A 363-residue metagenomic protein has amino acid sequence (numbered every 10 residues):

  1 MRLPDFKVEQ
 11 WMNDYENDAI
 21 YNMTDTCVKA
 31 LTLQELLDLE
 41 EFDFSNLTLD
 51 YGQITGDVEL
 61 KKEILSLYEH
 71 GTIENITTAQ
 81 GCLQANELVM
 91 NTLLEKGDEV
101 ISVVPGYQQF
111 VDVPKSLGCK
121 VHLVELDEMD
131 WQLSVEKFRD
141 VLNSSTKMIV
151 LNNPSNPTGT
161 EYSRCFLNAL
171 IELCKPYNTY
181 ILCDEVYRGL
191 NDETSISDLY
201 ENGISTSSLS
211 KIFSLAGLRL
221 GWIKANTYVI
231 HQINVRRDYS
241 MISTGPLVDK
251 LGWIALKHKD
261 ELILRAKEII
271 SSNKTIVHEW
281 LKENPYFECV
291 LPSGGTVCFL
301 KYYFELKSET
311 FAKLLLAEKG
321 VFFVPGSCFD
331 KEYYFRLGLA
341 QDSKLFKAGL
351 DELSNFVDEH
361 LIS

Functional and structural regions predicted by a protein language model:
R2-L83, L88, K257, H360-S363: N-terminal small-domain helix-loop-helix segment of the aminotransferase-like
T24, W253, I269-H278, C289-Y302 (+1 more regions): Conserved glycine-rich beta-strand-loop-beta hairpin in the small C-terminal domain of fold type I
H70, D140, E305, L314-F323 (+1 more regions): PLP-dependent enzyme catalytic core of the Aspartate aminotransferase-like
T92-L151, E172: PLP-dependent aminotransferase-like
L117, P176-Y177, N284, K319 (+1 more regions): Helix C-cap/helix->beta junction micro-motif
M129-N191, S197: Active-site phosphate-binding strand-loop segment of PLP-dependent enzymes
I204-S271, T275-W280, D351: Conserved core segment of the aminotransferase class I/II
T206, E288-S293, S327-C328: Short beta-strand
